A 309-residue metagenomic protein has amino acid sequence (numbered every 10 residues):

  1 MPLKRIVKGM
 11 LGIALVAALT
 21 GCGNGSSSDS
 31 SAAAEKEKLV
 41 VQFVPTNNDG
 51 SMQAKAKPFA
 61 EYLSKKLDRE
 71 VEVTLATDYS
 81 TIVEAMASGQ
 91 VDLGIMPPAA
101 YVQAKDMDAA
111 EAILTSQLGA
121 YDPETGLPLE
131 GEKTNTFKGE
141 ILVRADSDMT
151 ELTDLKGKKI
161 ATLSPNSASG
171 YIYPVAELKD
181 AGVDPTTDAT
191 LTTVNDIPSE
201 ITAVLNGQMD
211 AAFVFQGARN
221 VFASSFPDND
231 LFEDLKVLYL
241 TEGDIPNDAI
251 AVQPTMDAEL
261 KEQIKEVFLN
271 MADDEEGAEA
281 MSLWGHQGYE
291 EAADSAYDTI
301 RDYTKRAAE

Functional and structural regions predicted by a protein language model:
M1-M10: Bacterial N-terminal signal peptides that target proteins for export
A17-G21: C-terminal motif of bacterial Sec signal peptides marking the signal peptidase cleavage site
G23-S26: Bacterial signal peptide processing site
A34-F43, N47-P58, E242, A251-V252 (+1 more regions): An extracytoplasmic/periplasmic, membrane-proximal ligand-sensing/linker region
K36-K38, Q42-K65, A76, N135-T202: Bilobed "Venus flytrap"/periplasmic-binding protein-like clamshell domains and structurally analogous long
F43-P45, T77-Y79, Q90-V102, D106-A109 (+4 more regions): Beta->alpha turn/N-cap motifs
I113-E151, A251-V252: Hydrophobic/proline-rich hinge and linker segments of small-molecule sensing/allosteric domains, predominantly
S147, K159-D257: Pocket-lining segment of extracytoplasmic ligand-binding domains
